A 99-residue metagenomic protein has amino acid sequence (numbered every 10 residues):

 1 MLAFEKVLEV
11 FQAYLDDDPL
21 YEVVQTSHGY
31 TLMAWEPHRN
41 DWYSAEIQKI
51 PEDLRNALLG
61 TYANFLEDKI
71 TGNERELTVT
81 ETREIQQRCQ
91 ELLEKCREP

Functional and structural regions predicted by a protein language model:
M1-L2, A45-P99: Mixed-charge, Lys/Arg-enriched low-complexity segments
L2-Y30: N-terminal acidic leader/helix
L20-W42, G60-T61: Short aromatic-glycine-(Arg/Gly/Cys) micro-motifs in beta-strand/loop hairpins
